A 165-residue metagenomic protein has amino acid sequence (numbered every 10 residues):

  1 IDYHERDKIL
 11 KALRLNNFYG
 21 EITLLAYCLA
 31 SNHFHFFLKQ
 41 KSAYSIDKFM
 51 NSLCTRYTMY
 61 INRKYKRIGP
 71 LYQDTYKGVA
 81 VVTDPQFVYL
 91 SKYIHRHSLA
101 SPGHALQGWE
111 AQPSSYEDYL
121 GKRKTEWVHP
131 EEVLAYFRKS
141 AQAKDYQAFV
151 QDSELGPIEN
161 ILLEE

Functional and structural regions predicted by a protein language model:
I1-W127, A135-E165: Short catalytic/metal-binding and nucleic-acid-binding patches
